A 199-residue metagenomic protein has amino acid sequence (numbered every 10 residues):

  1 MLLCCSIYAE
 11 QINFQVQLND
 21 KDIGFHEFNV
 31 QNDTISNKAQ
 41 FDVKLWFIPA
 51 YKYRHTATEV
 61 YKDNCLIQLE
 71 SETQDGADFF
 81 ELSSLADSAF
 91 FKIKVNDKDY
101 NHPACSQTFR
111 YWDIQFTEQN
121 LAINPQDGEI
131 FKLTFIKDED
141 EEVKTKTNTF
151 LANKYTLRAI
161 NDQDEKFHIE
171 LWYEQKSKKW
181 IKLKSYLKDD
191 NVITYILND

Functional and structural regions predicted by a protein language model:
C4-S6: N-terminal signal peptide c-region/cleavage motif recognized by signal peptidases
A9-D87, F109-D199: Acidic, serine/threonine-rich low-complexity disordered tracts
F90-Q107: Acidic/charged, solvent-exposed loop-and-adjacent secondary-structure segments enriched in E/D, K/R, S/T, and G/P
